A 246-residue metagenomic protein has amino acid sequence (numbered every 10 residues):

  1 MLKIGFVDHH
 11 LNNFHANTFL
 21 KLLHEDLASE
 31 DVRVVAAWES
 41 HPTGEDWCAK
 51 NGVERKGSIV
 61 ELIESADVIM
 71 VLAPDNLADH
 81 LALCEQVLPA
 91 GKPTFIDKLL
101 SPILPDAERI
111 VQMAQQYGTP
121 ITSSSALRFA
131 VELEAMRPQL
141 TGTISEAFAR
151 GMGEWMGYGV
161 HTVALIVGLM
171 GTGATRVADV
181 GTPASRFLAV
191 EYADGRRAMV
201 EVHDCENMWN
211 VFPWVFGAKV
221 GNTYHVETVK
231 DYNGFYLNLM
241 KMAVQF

Functional and structural regions predicted by a protein language model:
M1-K50, V244: N-terminal Rossmann-like dinucleotide-binding module
N12, D75-N76, C205: Short glycine-rich anion-binding loops that position phosphate/pyrophosphate groups of nucleotides and phosphorylated
A16, H80, A107, L133 (+3 more regions): A general structural signal for well-ordered alpha-helical segments in protein cores
T18, T223-F246: C-terminal helical cap and adjacent loop that interface with cofactors, partners, or active-site loops
E30, K50-V111: Beta-loop-alpha module in the N-terminal Rossmann-like domain of NAD(P)-dependent dehydrogenases, especially those
V35, D67, S145: Conserved acidic residues
W38, S145-V211: Rossmann-like dinucleotide-binding domain that binds NAD(P)(H)
F95, L100-G159: A contiguous active-site-proximal alpha/beta segment in oxidoreductase catalytic domains
